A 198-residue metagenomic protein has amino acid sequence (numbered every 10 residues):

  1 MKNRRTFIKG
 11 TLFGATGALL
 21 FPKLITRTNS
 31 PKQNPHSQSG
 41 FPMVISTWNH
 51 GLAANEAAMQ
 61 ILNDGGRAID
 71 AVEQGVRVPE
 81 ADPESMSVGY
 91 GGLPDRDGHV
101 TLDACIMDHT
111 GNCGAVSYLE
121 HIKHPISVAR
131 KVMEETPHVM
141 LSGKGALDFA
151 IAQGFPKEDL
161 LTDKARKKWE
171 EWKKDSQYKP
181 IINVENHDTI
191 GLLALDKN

Functional and structural regions predicted by a protein language model:
K2, K9-T16, P31-N198: Alpha/propeptide regions of enzymes that mature by internal proteolysis
G17-F21: Hydrophobic h-region of N-terminal signal peptides that target proteins for export in Gram-negative bacteria
K23-K32: Signal peptide processing junction and immediate N-terminal pro/mature segment of secreted/exported proteins
